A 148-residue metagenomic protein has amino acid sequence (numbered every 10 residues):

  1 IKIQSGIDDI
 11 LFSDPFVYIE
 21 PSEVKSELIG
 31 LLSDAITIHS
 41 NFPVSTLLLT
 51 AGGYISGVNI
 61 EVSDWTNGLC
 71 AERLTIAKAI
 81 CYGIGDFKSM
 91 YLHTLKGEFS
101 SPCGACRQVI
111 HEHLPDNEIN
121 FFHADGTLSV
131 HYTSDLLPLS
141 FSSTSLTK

Functional and structural regions predicted by a protein language model:
I1-I38, Y54, Y82-K148: C-terminal binding/interaction regions
H39-A51: Short beta-strand scaffold segments in enzyme catalytic cores
P43, I55, T66, P102: Short glycine/serine/threonine-biased micro-segments
L47-L49, S56, Y91: Short, conserved beta-strand segments within well-ordered enzyme catalytic domains that often line or immediately flank
A51-Y54, V62: Short, charged/polar surface micro-motifs in flexible loops or helix N-caps
N59-R73: Compact, glycine-rich, soluble single-domain proteins
